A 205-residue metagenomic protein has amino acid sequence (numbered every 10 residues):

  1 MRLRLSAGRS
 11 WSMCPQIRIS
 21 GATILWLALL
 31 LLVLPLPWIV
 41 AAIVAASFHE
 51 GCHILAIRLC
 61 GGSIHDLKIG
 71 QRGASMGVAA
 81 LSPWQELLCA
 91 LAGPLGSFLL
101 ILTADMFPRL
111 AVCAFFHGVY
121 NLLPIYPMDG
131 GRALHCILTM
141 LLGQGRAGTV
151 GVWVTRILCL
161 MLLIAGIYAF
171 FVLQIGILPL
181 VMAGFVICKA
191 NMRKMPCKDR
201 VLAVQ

Functional and structural regions predicted by a protein language model:
M1-Q205: Hydrophobic transmembrane alpha-helices and their immediate loop junctions in multi-pass integral membrane proteins
